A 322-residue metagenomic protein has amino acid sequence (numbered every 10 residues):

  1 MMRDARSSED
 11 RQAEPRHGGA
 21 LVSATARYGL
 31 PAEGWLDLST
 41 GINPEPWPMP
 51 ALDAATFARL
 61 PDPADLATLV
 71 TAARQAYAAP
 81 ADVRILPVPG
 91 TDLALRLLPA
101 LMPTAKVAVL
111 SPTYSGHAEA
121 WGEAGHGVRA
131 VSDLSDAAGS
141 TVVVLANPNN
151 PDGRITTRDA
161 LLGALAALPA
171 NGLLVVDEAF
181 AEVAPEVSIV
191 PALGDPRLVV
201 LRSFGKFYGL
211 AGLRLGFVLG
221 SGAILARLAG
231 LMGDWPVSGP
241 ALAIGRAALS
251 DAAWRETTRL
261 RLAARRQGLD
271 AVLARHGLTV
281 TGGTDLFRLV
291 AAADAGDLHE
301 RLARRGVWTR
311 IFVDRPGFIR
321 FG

Functional and structural regions predicted by a protein language model:
M2-D65, A72: N-terminal "arm"/small-domain region of PLP-dependent enzymes with the aminotransferase-like
D37, L201, T279-G283, R310-V313: Short beta-strand
F57-P169, V175, F180-V199, T258: Conserved core of the PLP fold type I
R197-A274, L278-T281: PLP-dependent aminotransferase class I/II
L219, L289-A291, G322: Short hydrophobic/aromatic beta-strand micro-patches that form the beta-sheet surface supporting nucleotide- or nucleic
A263, L273-R305: Conserved PLP-binding catalytic core of the aspartate aminotransferase-like
R304, R310, D314-G322: PLP-dependent enzyme catalytic core of the Aspartate aminotransferase-like
